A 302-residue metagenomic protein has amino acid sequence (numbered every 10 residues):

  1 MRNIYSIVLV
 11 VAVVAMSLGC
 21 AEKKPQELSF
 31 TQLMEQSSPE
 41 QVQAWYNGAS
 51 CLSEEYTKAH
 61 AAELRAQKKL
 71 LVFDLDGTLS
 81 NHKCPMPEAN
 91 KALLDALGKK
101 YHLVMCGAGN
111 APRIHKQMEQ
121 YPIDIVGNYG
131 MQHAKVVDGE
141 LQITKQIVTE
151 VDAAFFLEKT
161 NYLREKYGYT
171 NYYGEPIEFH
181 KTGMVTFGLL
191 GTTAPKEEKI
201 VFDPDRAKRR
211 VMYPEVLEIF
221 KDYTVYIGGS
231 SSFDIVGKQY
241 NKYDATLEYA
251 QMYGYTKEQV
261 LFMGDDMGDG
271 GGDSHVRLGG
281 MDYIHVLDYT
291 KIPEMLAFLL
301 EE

Functional and structural regions predicted by a protein language model:
R2-V10: Sec-dependent signal peptide recognition, specifically the positively charged N-region followed immediately by
V11-G19: Hydrophobic h-region of N-terminal signal peptides that target proteins for export in Gram-negative bacteria
L18-F73, A89-A92, A96: Non-catalytic pre-domain segments flanking phosphatase-related domains
Q67-C84, D273: Asp-based phosphoryl-transfer active-site loop
C84-G174: Active-site phosphate-binding/coordination module
M86-P87, V236-K238, K242-E302: Mg2+-dependent phosphoryl-transfer enzymes with acidic/Ser/Thr/Gly-rich catalytic loops
N171-L261, G272: Conserved acidic, metal-coordinating active-site core of Asp-based, Mg2+-dependent phosphoryl-transfer enzymes
